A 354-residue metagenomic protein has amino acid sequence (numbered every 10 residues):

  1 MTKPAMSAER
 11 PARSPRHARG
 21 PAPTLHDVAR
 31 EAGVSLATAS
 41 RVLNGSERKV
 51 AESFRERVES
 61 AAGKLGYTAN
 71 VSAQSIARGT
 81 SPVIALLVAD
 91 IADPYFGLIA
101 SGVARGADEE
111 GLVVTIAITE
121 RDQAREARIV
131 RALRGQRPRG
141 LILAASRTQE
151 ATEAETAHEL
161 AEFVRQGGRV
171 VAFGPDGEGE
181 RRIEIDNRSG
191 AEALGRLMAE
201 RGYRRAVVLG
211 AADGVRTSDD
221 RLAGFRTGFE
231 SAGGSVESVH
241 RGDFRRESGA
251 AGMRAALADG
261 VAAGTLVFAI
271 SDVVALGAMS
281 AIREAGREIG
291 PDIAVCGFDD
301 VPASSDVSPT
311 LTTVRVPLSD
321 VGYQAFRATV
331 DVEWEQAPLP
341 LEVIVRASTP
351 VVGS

Functional and structural regions predicted by a protein language model:
M1-A8, R16-G20, V83-R196, E200: Alpha-helical recognition/docking segments in bacterial nutrient-uptake and carbohydrate-utilization systems
M1-G79: N-terminal helix-turn-helix DNA-binding module of bacterial transcription factors
T2-P11, A18, A258-S354: Flexible loop/turn connectors
E31, L36-S40, R78-D90, R205-A211: Short beta-strand segments enriched in small/hydrophobic residues
S35, P82, R139, Y203-R205 (+2 more regions): Short acidic/polar active-site loop segments enriched in Thr and Asp
L65, Q136, R201-Y203, A256-A263: Glycine-rich phosphate-binding loop signature in dinucleotide/nucleotide-binding domains
V71, A89-L98, A117-R125, R147-A151 (+6 more regions): Hinge/beta->alpha junction and helix N-cap segments in small-molecule ligand-binding domains
